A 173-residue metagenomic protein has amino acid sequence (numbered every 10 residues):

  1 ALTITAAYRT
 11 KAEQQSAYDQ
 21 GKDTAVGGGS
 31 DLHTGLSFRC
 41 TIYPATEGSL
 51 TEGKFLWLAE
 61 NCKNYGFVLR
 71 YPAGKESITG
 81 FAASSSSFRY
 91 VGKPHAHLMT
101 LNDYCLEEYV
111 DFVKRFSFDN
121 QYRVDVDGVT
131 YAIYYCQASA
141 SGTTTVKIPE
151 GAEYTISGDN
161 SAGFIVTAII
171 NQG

Functional and structural regions predicted by a protein language model:
A1-D125, V129-G173: Cell-envelope/glycan interface and biosynthesis
